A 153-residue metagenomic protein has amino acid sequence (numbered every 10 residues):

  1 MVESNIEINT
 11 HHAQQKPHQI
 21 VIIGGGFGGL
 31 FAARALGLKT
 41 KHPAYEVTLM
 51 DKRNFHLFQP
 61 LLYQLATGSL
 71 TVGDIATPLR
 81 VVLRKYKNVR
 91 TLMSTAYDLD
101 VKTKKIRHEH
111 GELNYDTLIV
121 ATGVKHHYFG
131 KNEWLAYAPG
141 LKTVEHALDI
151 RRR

Functional and structural regions predicted by a protein language model:
V2-Q19, V89-R153: FAD-binding core/adjacent interface of flavoenzyme oxidoreductases
V2-R90: Beta1-alpha1 glycine-rich phosphate/pyrophosphate-binding loop at the start of Rossmann-like nucleotide-binding domains
